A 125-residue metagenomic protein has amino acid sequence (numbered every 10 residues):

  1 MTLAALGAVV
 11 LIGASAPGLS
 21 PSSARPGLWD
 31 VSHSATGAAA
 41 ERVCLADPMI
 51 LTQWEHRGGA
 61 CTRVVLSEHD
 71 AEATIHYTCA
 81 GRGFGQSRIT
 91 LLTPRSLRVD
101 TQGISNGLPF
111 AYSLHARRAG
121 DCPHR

Functional and structural regions predicted by a protein language model:
T2-G13: Bacterial N-terminal signal peptides
S15-G27, G120-R125: N-terminal helix-cap/turn-to-beta initiation motif at the start of protein domains
A24-A39: Tryptophan-anchored aromatic micro-motifs
V31, I75-Y77, L97-T101: Short hydrophobic/aromatic-rich beta-strand segments that constitute the beta-sheet cores of beta-sandwich/beta-barrel
S34-G37, A80, G103-N106: Short, solvent-exposed aromatic-acidic interface loops
G37-L92: Central antiparallel beta-sheet cores of small beta-barrel/beta-sandwich binding domains
R82-S87, R98-V99, P109-S113: Short, surface-exposed coil-to-beta transition loops
N106-R125: Edge beta-strand at a domain terminus
